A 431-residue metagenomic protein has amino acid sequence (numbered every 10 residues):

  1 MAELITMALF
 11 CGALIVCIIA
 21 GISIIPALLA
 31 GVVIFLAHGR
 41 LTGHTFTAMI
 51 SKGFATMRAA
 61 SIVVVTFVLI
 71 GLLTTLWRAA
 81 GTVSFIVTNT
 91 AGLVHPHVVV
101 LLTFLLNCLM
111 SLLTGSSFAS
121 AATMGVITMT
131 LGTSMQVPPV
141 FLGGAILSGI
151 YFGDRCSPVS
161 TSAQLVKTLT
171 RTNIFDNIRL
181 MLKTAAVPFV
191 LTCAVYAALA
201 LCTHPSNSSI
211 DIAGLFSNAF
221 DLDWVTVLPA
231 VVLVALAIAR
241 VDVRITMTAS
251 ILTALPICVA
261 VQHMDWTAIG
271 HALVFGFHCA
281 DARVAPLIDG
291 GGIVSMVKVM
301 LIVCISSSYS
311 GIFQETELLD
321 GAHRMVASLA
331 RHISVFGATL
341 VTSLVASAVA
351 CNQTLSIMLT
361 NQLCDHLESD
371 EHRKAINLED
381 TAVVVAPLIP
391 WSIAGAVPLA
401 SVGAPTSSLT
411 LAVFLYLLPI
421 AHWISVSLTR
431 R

Functional and structural regions predicted by a protein language model:
A2-E3, R58-V63, T88-L106, T133-L142 (+5 more regions): Membrane-interfacial loop-to-helix junctions in multi-pass transporters
A2-L14, G21-T42, V64-I70, L101 (+5 more regions): Hydrophobic mid-bilayer segments of alpha-helices in multi-pass membrane transport proteins, especially secondary
V16-G21, L105-S117, S148-D154, L236-V241 (+3 more regions): Transmembrane alpha-helix interface/packing and boundary motifs in multi-pass membrane proteins, characterized by
I25-P26, M49-S84, H97, L101 (+4 more regions): Core transmembrane alpha-helical segments of multi-pass membrane transporters/permeases
V65-I70, H95-I127, S306, L319-L363: Hydrophobic alpha-helical transmembrane segments of multi-pass integral membrane proteins, predominantly secondary
A145-I146, Y151-V159, F189-P205, T429: Transmembrane-helix bundle segments that line or gate the permeation/cavity pathway in multi-pass membrane proteins
L165-F175, T203-V232, T253, I257-A280 (+2 more regions): Transmembrane alpha-helical segments and their short flanking loops that form helix-hairpins/helix-helix interfaces
L169-F189, A330-R431: C-terminal transmembrane helix pair
